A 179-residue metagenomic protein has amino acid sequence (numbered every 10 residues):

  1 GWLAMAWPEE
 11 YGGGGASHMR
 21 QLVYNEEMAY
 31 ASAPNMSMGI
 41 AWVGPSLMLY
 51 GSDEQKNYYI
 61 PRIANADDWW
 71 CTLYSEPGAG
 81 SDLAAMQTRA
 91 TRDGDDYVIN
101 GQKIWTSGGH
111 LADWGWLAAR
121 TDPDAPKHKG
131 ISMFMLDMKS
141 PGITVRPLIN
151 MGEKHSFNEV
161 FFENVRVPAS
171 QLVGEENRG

Functional and structural regions predicted by a protein language model:
G1, Y24-A29, A119, M135-P141 (+1 more regions): Short Ser/Thr-interspersed hydrophobic loop/turn segments at strand-loop and sheet-helix junctions that line or gate
W2-W69, S107-W114: Internal helix-loop-helix
Y59, M86, I104, V145-I149: Short beta-alpha junctions and helix-cap segments that line functional grooves
D68-Y74, G142-V145: Short Pro/Gly-enriched beta-strand edge/turn motifs at strand-loop
A79-S81, I104-G109, M151-G152: Glycine-rich phosphate/pyrophosphate-binding beta-alpha loops
A90-T91: A structural signal for short hydrophobic beta-strand segments in well-ordered beta-sheet cores
D96, N100-R146: A short core secondary-structure module
K139, R146, M151, S156-G179: A glycine-rich, basic-preceded beta-loop-alpha segment at the flavin cofactor/substrate interface of flavin-utilizing
